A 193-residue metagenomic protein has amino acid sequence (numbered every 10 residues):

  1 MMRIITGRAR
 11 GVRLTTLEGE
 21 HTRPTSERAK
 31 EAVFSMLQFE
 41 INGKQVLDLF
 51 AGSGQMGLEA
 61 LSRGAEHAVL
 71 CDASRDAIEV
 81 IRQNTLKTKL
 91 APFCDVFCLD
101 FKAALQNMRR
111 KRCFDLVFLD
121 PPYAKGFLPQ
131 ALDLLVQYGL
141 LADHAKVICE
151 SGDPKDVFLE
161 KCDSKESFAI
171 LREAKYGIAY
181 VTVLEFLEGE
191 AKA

Functional and structural regions predicted by a protein language model:
M1-A193: Class I S-adenosyl-L-methionine-dependent methyltransferase catalytic core
